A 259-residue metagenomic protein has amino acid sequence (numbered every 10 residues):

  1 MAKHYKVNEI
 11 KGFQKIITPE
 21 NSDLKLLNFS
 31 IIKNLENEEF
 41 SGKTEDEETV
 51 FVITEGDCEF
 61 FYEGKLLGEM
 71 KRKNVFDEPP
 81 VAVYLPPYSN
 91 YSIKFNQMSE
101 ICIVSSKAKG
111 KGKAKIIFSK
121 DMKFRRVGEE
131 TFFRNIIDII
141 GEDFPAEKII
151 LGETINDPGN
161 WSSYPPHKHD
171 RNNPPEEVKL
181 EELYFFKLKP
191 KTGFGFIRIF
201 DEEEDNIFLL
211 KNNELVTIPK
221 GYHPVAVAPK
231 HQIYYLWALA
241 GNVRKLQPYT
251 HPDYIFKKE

Functional and structural regions predicted by a protein language model:
E9-S41, E130-E182: A short glycine-rich, His/Asp/Glu-containing loop-to-beta-strand
F29-K33, V50, A82-Y84, I103 (+5 more regions): Conserved hydrophobic/aromatic beta-strand scaffold that supports enzyme active sites
S30-I31, E36-K94: Extended, compositionally biased flexible segments
E45-L67, P158-G159, D170-E214, G241: Glycine- and acidic-residue-biased ligand/ion/polar-headgroup-sensing regions
F76-N96, S106, L209-K230: Conserved metal-binding segment of the jelly-roll/cupin
F95, I103-K107, G152-P158, K168 (+2 more regions): Short, structured patches in soluble enzyme cores that scaffold and shape functional sites
S99-I139, R198-F200, L236-E259: Double-stranded beta-helix
E204-E259: C-terminal appended segment following the main domain
